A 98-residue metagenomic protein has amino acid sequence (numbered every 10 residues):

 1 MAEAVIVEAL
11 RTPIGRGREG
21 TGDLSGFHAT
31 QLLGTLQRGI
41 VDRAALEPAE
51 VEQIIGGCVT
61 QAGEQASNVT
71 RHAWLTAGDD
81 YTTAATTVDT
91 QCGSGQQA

Functional and structural regions predicted by a protein language model:
M1-H28: Condensing-enzyme catalytic core mediating Claisen C-C bond formation in acyl metabolism
L10-P13, G39-A44, T76-D80: Change "in soluble alpha/beta enzymes" to "in soluble alpha/beta proteins
R11, R16, Q53, D89-Q91: Short glycine- and Lys/Arg-enriched binding-loop motifs that mark or flank ligand-binding interfaces
F27, C58-A98: Conserved catalytic cysteine-centered active-site region of acyl-thioester-dependent Claisen-condensing enzymes
A29-A45, V69-A73, A98: Short, well-ordered amphipathic alpha-helical segments that serve as non-catalytic structural scaffolds within diverse
A44, E52-V59: N-terminal structural subdomain of ketosynthase/condensing enzymes
E47-Q53, T82-A84: Short acidic capping loops at alpha-helix termini that bridge into adjacent secondary structure
